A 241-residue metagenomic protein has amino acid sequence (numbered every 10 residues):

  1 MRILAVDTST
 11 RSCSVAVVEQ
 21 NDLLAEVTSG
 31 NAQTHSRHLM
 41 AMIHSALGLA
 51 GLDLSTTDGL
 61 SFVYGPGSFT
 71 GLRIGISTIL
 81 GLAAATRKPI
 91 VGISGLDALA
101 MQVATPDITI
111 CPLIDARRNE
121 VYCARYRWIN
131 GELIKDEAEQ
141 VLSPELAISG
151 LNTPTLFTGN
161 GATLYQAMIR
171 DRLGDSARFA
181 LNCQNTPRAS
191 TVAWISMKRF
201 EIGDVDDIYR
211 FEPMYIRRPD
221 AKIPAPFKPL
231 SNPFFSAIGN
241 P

Functional and structural regions predicted by a protein language model:
M1-P66: N-terminal beta-alpha supersecondary unit
D22, T34, P89-T186, E201 (+3 more regions): Surface "functional belts" at beta-alpha junctions
A46-A50, A85, V103, V192-F200: Stable alpha-helical structural segments in soluble proteins, enriched in small hydrophobic residues
G48, L52, G174, K198-V205 (+1 more regions): Generic secondary-structure signature for well-ordered alpha-helical cores
L49-S55, A83-G95, T105: Phosphate-handling active-site elements
S61-G92: DPxDG-like acidic metal-binding loop motif
N182-P213: Glycine-rich phosphate-binding/hydrolytic loop that grips phosphoryl groups
